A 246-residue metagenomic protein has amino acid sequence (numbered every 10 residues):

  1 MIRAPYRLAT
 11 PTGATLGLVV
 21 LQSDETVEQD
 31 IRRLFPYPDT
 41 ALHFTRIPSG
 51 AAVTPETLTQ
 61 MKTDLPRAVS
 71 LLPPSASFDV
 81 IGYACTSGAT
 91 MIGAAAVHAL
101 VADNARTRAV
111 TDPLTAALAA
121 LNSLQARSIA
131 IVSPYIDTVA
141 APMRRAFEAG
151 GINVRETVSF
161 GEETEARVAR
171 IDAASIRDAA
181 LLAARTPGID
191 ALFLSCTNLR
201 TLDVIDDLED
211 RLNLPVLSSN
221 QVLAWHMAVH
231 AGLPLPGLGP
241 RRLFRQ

Functional and structural regions predicted by a protein language model:
M1-A68, V132-D172: N-terminal glycine-rich anion-binding loop in soluble enzyme alpha/beta folds
K62-A76, S175-I189: Short, well-structured alpha-helical segments in soluble
A68-T115: Glycine/small-residue-rich loop that forms an oxyanion/phosphate-binding "nest" at active or ligand-binding sites
F78-A84, A130-I131, I189-C196: Periplasmic-binding protein-like
H98-L121, L208-M227: Short, acidic/small-residue loops that bind anionic groups at enzyme active sites
S123-A146, G232-Q246: Short, glycine-/small-residue-rich phosphate/pyrophosphate-handling segment
E162-R167, V216-P236: Short, flexible loop segments at boundaries between secondary-structure elements
L182-L212, L223-A224: Hydrophobic alpha-helical
